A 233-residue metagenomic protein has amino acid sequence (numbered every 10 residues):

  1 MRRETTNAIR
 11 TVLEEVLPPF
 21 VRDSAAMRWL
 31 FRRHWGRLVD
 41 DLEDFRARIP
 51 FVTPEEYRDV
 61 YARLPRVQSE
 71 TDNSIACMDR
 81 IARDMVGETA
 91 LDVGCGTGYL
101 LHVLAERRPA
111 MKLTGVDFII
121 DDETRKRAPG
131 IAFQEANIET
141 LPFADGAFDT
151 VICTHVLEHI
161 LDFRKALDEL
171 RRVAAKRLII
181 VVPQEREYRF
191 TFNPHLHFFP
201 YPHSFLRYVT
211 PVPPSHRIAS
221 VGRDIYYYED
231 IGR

Functional and structural regions predicted by a protein language model:
M1-T140, A144, L167, F192-R233: Conserved N-terminal segment of class I S-adenosyl-L-methionine
E88, D149, K176: Conserved acidic residues
A110-M111, A174-K176: A short helix->loop->beta-strand "cap" motif at the edges of active sites that frequently abuts
I152: A conserved beta-strand element that flanks and buttresses the S-adenosyl-L-methionine
H155-H159: Short catalytic micro-motifs in class I SAM-dependent methyltransferases
I160-E169: A short, conserved alpha-helix within the catalytic core of class I
K176-Q184: Conserved beta-strand signature within the Rossmann-like core of class I S-adenosyl-L-methionine
R186-F192: A short acidic, helix-capping loop that chelates divalent metal ions and anchors anionic groups
